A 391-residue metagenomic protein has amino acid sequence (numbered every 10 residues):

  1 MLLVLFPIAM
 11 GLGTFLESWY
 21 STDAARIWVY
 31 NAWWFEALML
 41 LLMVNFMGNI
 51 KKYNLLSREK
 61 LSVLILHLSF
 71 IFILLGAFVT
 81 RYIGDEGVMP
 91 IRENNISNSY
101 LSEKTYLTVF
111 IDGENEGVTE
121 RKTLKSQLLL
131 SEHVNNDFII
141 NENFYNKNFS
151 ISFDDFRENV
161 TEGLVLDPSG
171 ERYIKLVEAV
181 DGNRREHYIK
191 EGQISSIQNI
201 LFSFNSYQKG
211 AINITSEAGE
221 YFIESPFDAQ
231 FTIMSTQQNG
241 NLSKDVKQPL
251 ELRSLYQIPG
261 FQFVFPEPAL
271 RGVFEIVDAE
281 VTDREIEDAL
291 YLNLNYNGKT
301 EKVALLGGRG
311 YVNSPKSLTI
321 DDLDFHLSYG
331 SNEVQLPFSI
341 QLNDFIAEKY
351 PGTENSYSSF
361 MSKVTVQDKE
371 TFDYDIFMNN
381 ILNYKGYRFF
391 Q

Functional and structural regions predicted by a protein language model:
M1-L2: N-terminal membrane topogenic signal
L5-F6, L38-L42, G76, Y387 (+1 more regions): Short hydrophobic alpha-helical segments that form membrane-spanning helices or hydrophobic packing faces of helical
F6-Y20: Alpha-helical transmembrane segments of multi-pass membrane proteins
E17, S69, S150-I151: N-terminal ordered "arm"
S21-Y30: Perimembrane loop-to-helix junctions flanking transmembrane segments
I27, S62-L64, I381: Residue-level marker of motif borders
N31-T108, D112: Internal alpha-helical transmembrane segments
M89-Q391: Soluble non-transmembrane domains of integral membrane proteins
